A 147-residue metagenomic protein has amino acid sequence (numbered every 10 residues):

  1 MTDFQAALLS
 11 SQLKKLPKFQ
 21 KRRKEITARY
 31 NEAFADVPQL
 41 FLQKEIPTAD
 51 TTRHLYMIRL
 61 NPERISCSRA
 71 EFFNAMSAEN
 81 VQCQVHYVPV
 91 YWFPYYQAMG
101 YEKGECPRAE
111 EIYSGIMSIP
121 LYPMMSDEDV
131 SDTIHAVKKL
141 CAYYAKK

Functional and structural regions predicted by a protein language model:
M1-K147: PLP-dependent aminotransferase class I/II
